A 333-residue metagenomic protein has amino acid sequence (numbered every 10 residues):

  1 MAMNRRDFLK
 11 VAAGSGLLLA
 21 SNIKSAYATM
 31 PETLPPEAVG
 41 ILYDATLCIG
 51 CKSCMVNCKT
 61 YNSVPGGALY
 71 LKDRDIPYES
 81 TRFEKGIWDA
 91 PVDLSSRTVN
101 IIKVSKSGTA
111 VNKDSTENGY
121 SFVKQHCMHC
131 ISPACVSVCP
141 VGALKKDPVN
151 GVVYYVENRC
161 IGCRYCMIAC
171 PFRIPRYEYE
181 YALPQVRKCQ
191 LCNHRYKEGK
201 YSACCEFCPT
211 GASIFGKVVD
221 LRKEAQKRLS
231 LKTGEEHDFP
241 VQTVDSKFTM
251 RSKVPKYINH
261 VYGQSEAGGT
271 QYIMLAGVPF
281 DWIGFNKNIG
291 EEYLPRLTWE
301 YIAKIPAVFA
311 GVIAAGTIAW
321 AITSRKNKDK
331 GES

Functional and structural regions predicted by a protein language model:
M1-G16: N-terminal secretory signal peptides and thylakoid transit peptides that target proteins across membranes
N22-N57, P65, E292-Y293, T323-S333: C-terminal segment of N-terminal export signals and the immediately downstream linker at the start of the mature
S25-Y27, P31, S53-K72, V99-I101 (+6 more regions): Iron-sulfur cluster-binding cysteine motifs and their immediate structural context in ferredoxin-like electron-transfer
P36-T46, Y120, K124, I302-K304: Membrane-entry segments of alpha-helical transmembrane domains in multi-pass membrane proteins
L71-D89, R97: Carboxylate/His-rich catalytic cores and anion/metal-binding grooves
K103-G142: Long, hydrophobic/aromatic-enriched structural stretches that serve as scaffold segments
L183-R187: Short, conserved phosphate-binding/catalytic loop or strand-edge motifs used in phosphoryl-/nucleotidyl-transfer
T210, F215-S333: Long, compositionally biased charged/polar accessory segments in the mid-to-C-terminal portions of proteins
